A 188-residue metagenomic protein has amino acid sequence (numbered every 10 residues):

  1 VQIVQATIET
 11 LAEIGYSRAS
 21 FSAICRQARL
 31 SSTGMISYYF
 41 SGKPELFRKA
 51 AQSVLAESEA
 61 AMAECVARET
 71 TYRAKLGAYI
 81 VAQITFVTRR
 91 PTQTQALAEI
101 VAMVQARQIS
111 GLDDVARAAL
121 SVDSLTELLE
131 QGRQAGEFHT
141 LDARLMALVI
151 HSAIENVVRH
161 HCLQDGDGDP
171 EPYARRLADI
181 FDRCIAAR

Functional and structural regions predicted by a protein language model:
V1-I8, I24, A50-S58, L125: Generic hydrophobic, amphipathic alpha-helix propensity
Q2, T10-E45, K49: Helix-turn-helix
I3, T7-L11, Q83, F181: Short hydrophobic clusters on alpha-helical segments that form packing/core surfaces in small helical domains
A56-E64, R89, R107-A135, R144-L148: Amphipathic alpha-helical packing segments from all-alpha helical-bundle domains
A63-Q93, M146-I150, A174: Hydrophobic alpha-helical connector segments
T85, V122-Q134, S152-R188: C-terminal peripheral helix-coil segments that are non-catalytic and often amphipathic
T88-I109, L163: Amphipathic alpha-helical segments used for helix-helix packing
